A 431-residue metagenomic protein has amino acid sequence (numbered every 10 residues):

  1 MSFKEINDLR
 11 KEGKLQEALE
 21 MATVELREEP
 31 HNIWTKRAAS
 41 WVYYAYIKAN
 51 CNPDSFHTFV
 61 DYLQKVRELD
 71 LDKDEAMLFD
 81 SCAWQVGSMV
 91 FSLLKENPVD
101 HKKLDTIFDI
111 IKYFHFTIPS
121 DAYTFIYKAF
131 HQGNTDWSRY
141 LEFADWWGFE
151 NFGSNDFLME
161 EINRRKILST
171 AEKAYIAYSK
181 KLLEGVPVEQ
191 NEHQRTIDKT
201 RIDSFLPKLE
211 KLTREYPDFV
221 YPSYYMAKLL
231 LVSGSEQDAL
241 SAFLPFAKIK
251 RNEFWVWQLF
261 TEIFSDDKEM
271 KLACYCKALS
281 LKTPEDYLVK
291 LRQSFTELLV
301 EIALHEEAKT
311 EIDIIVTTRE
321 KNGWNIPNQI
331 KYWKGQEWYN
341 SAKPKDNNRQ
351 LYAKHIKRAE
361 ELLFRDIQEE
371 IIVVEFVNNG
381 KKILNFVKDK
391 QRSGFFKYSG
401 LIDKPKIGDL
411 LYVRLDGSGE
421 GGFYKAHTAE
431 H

Functional and structural regions predicted by a protein language model:
M1-K4, N32-A49, L71-K95, H115-E142 (+6 more regions): Amphipathic alpha-helical repeat scaffolds of TPR domains
E12, Y46-A49, P53, L93 (+5 more regions): Structural motif corresponding to the intra-repeat A-B loop/turn of tetratricopeptide repeats
E17-E25, N52-D70, N97-F114, W137-N151 (+5 more regions): Alpha-helical repeat scaffolds
E29, D70, Y216, K250 (+2 more regions): A structural motif in tetratricopeptide-repeat
V220-G234, S241-T283: Alpha-helical adaptor scaffolds
D346-G380, L410-V413, H431: Structural detector for short beta-strands of small beta-barrel domains
F386-P405: Beta-strand/loop nucleic-acid-binding surfaces
D416-H431: OB-fold/S1-family single-stranded nucleic acid-binding modules
